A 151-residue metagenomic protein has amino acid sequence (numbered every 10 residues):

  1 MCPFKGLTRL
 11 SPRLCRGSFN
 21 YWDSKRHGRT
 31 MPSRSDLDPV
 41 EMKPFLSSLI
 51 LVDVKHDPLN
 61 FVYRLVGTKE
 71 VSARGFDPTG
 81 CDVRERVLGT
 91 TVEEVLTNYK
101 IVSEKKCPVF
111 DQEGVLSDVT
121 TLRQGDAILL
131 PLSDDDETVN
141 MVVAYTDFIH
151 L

Functional and structural regions predicted by a protein language model:
M1-R86, E93-L151: Intrinsically disordered, low-complexity terminal regulatory regions
